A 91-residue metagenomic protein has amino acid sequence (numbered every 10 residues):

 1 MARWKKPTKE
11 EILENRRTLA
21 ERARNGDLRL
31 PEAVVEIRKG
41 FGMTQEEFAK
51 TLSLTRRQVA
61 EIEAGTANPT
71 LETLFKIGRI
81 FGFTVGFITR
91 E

Functional and structural regions predicted by a protein language model:
M1-E32: N-terminal flexible/basic segments that precede or flank functional cores
A33, T44, T55, T70-T73: Residues that mark the N-terminal boundary/hinge immediately upstream of a DNA-recognition element
K39, K50, R79: Alpha-helical residues within the helix-turn-helix
G42-Q58: Short alpha-helical DNA-recognition segment
T70-F87: DNA major-groove recognition helix of helix-turn-helix/homeodomain DNA-binding modules
